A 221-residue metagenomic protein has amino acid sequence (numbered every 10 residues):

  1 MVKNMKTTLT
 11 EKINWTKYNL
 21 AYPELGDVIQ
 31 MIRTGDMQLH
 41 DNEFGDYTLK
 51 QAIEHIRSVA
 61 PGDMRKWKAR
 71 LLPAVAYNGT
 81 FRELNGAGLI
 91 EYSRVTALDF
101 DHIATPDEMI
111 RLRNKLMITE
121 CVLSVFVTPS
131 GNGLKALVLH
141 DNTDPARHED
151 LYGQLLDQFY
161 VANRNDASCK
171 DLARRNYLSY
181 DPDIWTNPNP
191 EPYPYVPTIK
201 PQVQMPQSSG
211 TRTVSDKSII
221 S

Functional and structural regions predicted by a protein language model:
M1-R94, V203-Q204, G210, S218-I220: DNA replication initiation on ssDNA origins
V2-K3, P23, D41, Y47 (+7 more regions): Modules that initiate DNA replication and primer synthesis
I13, N142, A162-S209: Catalytic "initiation/cleavage/transfer" segments centered on a nucleophilic residue and adjacent nucleic-acid-engaging
T48-I56, I110-N114, P188-Y195: Short, polar loop/linker segments at the starts of domains and inter-domain junctions
K68-G79, M109-V122, N165: Phosphate-binding glycine-rich loops and adjacent basic patches that engage nucleotide phosphates, nucleic-acid
Y77-T80, P129-G131, L172-A173: Short, glycine/charge-rich beta-strand/loop segments that flank catalytic centers and engage negatively charged groups
S124-S130, D166-D171: Short beta-strand
